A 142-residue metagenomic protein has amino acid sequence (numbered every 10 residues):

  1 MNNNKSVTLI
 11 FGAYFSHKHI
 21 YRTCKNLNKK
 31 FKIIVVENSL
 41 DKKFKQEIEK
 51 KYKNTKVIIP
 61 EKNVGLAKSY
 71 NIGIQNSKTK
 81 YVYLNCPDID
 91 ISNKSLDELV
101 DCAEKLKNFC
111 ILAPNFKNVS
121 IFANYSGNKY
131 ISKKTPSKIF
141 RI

Functional and structural regions predicted by a protein language model:
S6-T8, K32: Cell-envelope/extracellular polymer assembly enzymes that use nucleotide-activated donors
A13-K29: Short, well-formed alpha-helical segments that are part of the catalytic scaffolds of diverse glycosyltransferases
E37-K45: A conserved acidic beta->alpha catalytic loop
K45, N71, T79, N93-E104: Short alpha-helix within the catalytic core of nucleotide-sugar-dependent glycosyltransferases
P60-S77: Glycine-rich, basic loop-to-helix element that forms the pyrophosphate-binding segment of sugar-nucleotide handling
V82: Short aromatic/hydrophobic "clamp" motif used to bind/position activated sugar donors
C86-D90: The conserved acidic donor/metal-binding loop of glycosyltransferases
K94-S126: Conserved donor NDP-sugar-binding/catalytic core segment of glycosyltransferases
